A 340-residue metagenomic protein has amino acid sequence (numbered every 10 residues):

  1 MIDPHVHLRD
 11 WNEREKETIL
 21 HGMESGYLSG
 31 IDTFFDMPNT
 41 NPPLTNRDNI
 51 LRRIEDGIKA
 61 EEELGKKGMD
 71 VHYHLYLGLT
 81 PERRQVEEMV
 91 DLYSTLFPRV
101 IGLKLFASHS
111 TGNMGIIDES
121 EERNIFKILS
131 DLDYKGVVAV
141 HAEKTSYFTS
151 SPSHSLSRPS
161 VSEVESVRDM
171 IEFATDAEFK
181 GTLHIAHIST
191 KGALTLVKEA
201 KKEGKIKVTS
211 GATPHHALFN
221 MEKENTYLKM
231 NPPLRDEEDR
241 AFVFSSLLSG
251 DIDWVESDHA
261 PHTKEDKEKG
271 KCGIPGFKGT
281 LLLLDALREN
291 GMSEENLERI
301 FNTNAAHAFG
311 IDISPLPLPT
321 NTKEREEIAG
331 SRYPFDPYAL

Functional and structural regions predicted by a protein language model:
M1-E61: Metal-associated gating/positioning segment near the N- to mid-region
I2-T18, V71-E87, M114, S155-S160: Active-site mouth loops of central-metabolism enzymes
H5, G26, Y73, L103 (+6 more regions): Divalent metal-coordination and catalytic microenvironments
F35-D36, H74-Y76, T182-H187: Short catalytic-loop micro-motif centered on adjacent basic/acidic residues
M37-D70, L75-Q85, D91-S94, V100 (+1 more regions): Active-site loop-to-helix "anion-binding N-cap" substructures in soluble metabolic enzymes
E87-V255: Histidine/acidic residue-rich metal-binding segments in metalloenzymes
R158-K180, L248-G250, W254-P317: His/Asp/Glu-enriched, well-ordered alpha-helical/loop segment that forms or immediately abuts the divalent-metal
C272, G279-T280, P315-L340: C-terminal cap of metal-dependent C-N hydrolases
